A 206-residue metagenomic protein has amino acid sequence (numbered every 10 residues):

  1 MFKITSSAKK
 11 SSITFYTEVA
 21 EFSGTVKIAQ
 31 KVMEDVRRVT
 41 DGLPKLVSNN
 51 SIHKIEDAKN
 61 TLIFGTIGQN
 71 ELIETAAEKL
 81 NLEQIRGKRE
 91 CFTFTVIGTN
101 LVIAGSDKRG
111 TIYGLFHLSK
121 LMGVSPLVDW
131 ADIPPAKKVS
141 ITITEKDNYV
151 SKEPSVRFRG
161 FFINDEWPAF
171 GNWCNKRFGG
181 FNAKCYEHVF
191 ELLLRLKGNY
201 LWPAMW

Functional and structural regions predicted by a protein language model:
M1-E153: Contiguous, structured surface segment used for ligand recognition
F22-G24, N70-E71, G110-T111, P168-G171 (+2 more regions): Flexible loop/turn segments at secondary-structure boundaries
S23, G180-F181: Residue-level marker of alpha-helix boundaries and capping positions
L127-F178, K184-W202: An acidic-aromatic substrate-binding cleft motif
